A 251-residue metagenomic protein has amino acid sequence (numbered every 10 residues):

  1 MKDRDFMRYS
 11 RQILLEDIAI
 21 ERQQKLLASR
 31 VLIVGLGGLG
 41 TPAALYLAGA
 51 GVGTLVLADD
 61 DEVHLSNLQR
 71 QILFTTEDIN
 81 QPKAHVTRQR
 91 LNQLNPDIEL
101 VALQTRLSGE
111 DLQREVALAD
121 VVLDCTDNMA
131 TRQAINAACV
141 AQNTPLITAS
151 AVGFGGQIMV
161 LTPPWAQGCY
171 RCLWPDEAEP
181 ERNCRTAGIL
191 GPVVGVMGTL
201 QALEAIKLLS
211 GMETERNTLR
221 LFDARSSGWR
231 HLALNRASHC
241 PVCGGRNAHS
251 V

Functional and structural regions predicted by a protein language model:
M1-V251: Adenine nucleotide-associated cytosolic modules
